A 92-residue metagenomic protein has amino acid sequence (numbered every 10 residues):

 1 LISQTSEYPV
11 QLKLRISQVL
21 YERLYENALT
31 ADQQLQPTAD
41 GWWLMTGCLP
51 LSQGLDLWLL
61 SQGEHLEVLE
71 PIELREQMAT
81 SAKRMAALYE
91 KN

Functional and structural regions predicted by a protein language model:
L1-N92: Polybasic (Lys/Arg-rich)
